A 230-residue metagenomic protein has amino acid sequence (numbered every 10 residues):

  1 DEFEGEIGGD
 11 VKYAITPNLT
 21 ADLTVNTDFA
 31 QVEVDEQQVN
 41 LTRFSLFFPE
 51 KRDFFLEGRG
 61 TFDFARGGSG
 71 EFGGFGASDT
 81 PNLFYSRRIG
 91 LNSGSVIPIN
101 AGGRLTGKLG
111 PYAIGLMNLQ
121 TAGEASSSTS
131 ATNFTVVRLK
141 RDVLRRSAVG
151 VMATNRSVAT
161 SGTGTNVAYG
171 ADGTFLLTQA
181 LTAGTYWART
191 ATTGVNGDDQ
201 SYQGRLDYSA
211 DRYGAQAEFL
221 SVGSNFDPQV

Functional and structural regions predicted by a protein language model:
D1, F29-G107, N118: Residues that cap or anchor secondary-structure elements
F3-I7, I97-A101, K108, S130-T135 (+2 more regions): Residues that define the transmembrane beta-barrel architecture of outer-membrane proteins
Y13, G107-L109, K140-V143, F175 (+2 more regions): Residue-level signature of outer-membrane beta-barrel architecture
L19-A21, P111-L116, L144-G150, Q179-T185 (+1 more regions): Repeated loop/turn-to-beta-strand initiation elements of outer-membrane beta-barrel proteins
T27-Q31, L109-P111, N118-E124, A153-A159 (+3 more regions): Transmembrane beta-strands of outer-membrane beta-barrel pores
D35-Q38, A125-S130, T160-V167, G194-Y202 (+1 more regions): Outer-membrane beta-barrel translocator domains and adjoining extracellular loop/strand segments of Gram-negative
V39-R43, Y202-Q203, V222: Flexible, surface-exposed loop regions and adjacent strand-edge segments of Gram-negative outer-membrane beta-barrel
Y112-D172: Aromatic-lined, polymer-binding surfaces characteristic of secreted/periplasmic polysaccharide-degrading enzymes
